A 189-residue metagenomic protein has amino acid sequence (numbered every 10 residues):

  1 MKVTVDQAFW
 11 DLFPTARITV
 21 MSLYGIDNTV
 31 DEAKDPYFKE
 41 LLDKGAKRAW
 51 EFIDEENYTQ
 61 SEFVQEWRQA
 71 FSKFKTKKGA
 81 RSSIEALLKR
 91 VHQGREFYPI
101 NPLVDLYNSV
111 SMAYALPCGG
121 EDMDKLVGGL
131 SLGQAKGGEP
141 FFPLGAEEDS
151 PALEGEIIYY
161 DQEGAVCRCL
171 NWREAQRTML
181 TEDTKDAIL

Functional and structural regions predicted by a protein language model:
M1-L189: Charge-biased, low-complexity intrinsically disordered regions
